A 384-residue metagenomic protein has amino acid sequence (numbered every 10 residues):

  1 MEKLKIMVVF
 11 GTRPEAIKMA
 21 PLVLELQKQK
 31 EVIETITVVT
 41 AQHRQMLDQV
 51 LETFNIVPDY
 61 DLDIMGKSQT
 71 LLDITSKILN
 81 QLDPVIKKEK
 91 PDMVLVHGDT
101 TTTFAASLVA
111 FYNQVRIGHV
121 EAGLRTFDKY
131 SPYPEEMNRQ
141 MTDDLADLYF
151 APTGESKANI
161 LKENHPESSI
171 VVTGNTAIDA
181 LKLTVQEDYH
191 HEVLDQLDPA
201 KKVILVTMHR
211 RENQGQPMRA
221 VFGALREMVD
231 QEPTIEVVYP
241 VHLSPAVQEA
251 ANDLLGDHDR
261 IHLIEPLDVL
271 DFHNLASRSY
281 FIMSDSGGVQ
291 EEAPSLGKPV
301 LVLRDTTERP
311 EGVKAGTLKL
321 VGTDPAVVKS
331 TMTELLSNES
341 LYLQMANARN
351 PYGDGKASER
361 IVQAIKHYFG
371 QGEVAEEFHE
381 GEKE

Functional and structural regions predicted by a protein language model:
M1-Y239, S244-E384: Nucleotide-activated sugar donor-binding and catalytic core shared by glycosyltransferases and related lipid-linked
